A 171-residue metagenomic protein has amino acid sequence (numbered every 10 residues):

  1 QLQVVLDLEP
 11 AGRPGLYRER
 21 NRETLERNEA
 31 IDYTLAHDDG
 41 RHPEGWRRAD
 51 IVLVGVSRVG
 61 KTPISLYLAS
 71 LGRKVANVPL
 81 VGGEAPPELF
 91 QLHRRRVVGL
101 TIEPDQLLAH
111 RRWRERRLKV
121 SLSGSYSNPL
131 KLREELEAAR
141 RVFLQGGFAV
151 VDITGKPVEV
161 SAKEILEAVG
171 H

Functional and structural regions predicted by a protein language model:
Q1-R27, Q106-R114: Long, charge-dense
E26-V75: Internal active-site segments that recognize and position negatively charged phosphoryl groups and nucleotide moieties
N28-D38, W113, V120-S161: Small-molecule kinase domains that catalyze NTP-dependent phosphoryl transfer to phosphate-bearing small molecules
V75-P86: Short beta-strand-centered segment that lines the nucleotide-binding/catalytic pocket of NTP-utilizing
A76-V78, R96-L100, A149-V151: Hydrophobic/aromatic beta-strand patches that form the interior of the parallel beta-sheet core in alpha/beta enzyme
P79-L80, A149, P157, E167-H171: Terminal helix/beta-alpha structural elements that buttress the NAD(P)+-binding lobe
G82-E84, E103-L107, P157-V158: Conserved nucleotide-binding/hydrolysis micro-motifs of P-loop NTPases
H93-R112: Conserved phosphate-donor/acceptor-positioning beta-strand/loop module used by diverse small-molecule
